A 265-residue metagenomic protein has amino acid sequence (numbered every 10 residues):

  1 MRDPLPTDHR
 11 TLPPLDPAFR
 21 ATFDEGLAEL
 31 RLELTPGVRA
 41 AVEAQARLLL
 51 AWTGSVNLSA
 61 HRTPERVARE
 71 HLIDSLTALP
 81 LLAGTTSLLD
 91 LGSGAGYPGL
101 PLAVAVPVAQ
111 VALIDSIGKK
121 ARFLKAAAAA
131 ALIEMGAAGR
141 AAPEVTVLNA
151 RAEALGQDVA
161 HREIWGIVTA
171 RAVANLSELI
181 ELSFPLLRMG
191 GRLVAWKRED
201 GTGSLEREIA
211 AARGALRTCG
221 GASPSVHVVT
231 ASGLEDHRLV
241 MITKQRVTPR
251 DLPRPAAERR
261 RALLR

Functional and structural regions predicted by a protein language model:
R2-L89, K119-R122, A126-E134, P255-A257: Class I SAM-dependent transferase core
L27-E29, T53-G54, Y97, A150 (+2 more regions): Residue-level signal for pocket-adjacent positions within structured domains
G92: Conserved glycine-centered beta->alpha loop in an early N-terminal alpha/beta scaffold
A95-V108: Conserved SAM-binding loop of SAM-dependent methyltransferases across substrates and taxa, primarily the Class I
V108-A112, S116-R265: S-adenosylmethionine
